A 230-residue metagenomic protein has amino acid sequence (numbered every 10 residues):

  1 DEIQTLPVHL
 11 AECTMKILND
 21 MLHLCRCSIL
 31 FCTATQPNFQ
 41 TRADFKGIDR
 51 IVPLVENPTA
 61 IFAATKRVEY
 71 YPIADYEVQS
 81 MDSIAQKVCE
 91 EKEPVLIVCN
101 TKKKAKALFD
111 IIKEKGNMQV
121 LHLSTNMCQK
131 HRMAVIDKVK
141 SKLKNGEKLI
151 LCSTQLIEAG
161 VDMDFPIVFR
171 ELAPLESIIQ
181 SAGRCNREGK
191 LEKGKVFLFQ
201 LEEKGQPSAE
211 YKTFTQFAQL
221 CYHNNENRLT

Functional and structural regions predicted by a protein language model:
D1-I3: Walker B catalytic acidic pair
T5-C27: Short, conserved "post-DEAD/DEAH" coupling segment immediately C-terminal to helicase motif II within the SF2/RecA-like
H9-C13, C32-P37, N100, Q155: Conserved H-loop
L10-M15, D44-L54, V135-I136: Substrate-gripping "pore-loop 1 plus following alpha2 helix"
D20, L24, S28, C32-E90: Interdomain hinge/linker at the junction between the two RecA-like core domains of SF2 helicases
L22, D82-K92, V98, K103 (+5 more regions): C-terminal helicase lobe and adjacent C-terminal extensions/tails of nucleic-acid helicase motors
I29, E93-I97, K148-L151: Generic beta-sheet signal
K142-E158, R170: Conserved two-lobed SF2 helicase motor
